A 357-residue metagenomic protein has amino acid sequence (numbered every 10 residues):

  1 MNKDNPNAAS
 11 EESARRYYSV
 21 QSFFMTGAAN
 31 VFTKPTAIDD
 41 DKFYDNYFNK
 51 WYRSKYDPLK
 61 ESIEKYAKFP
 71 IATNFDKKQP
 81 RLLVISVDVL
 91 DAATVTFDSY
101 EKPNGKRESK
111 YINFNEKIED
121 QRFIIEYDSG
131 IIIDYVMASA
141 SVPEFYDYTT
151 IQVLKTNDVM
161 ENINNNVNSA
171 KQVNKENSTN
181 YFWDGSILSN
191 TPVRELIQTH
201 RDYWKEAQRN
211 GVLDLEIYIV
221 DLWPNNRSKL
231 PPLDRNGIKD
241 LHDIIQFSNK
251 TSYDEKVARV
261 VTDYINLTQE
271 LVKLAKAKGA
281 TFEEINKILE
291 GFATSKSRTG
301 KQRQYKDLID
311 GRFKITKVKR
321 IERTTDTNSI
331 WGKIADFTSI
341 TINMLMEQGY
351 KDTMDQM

Functional and structural regions predicted by a protein language model:
N2-M357: Patatin-like phospholipase
